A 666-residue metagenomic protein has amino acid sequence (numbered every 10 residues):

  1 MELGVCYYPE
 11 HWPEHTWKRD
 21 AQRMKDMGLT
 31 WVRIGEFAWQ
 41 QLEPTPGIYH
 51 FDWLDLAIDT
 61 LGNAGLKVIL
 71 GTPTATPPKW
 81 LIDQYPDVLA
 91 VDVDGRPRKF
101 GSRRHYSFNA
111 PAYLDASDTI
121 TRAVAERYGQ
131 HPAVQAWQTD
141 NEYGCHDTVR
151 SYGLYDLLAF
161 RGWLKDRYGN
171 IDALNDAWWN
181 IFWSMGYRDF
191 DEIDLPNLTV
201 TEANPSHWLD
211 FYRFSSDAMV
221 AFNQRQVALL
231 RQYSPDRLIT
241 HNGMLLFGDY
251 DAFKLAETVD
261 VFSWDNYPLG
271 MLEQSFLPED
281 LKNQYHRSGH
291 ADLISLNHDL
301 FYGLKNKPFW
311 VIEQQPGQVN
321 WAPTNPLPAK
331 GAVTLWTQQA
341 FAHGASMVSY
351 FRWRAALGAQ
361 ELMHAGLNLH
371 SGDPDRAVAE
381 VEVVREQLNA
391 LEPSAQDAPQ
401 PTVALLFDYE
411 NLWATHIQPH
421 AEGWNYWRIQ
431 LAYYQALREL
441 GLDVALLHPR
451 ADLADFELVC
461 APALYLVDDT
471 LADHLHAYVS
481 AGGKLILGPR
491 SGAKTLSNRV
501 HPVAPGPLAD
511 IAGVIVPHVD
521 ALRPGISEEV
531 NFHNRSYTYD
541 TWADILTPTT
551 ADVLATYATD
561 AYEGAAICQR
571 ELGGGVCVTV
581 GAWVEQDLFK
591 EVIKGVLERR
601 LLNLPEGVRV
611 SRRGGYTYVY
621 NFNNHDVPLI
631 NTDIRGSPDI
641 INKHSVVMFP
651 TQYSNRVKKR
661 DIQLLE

Functional and structural regions predicted by a protein language model:
M1-L3, G28-T30, G62-V68, Q130-Q135 (+8 more regions): Short, well-ordered coil/turn segments that N-cap beta-strands
E2-E14, G35-D52, K99-D118, Y143-V149 (+7 more regions): The substrate-binding groove and active-site-proximal loops of carbohydrate-active enzymes, especially glycoside
V5, M24, V32, L61 (+10 more regions): Conserved, mostly hydrophobic/aromatic
H11-D26, S117-A123, M244-K254, A329-Q338: Short, acidic/polar
K18-D26, W31-R98, R122-A125, Q226-Y233 (+1 more regions): Aromatic-lined substrate-binding rim segments of carbohydrate-active enzymes
D94-L300: Polysaccharide-binding and catalytic clefts of secreted carbohydrate-active enzymes
Y267-G270, E279, N283-E666: Carbohydrate-binding surfaces of carbohydrate-active enzymes
